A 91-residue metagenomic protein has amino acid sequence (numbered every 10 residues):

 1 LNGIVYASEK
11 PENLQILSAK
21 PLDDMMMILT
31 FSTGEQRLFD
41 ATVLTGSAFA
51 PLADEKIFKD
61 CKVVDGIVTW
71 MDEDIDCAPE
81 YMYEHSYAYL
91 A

Functional and structural regions predicted by a protein language model:
L1-A91: Motif-centric detector for short Cys/His coordination patterns
